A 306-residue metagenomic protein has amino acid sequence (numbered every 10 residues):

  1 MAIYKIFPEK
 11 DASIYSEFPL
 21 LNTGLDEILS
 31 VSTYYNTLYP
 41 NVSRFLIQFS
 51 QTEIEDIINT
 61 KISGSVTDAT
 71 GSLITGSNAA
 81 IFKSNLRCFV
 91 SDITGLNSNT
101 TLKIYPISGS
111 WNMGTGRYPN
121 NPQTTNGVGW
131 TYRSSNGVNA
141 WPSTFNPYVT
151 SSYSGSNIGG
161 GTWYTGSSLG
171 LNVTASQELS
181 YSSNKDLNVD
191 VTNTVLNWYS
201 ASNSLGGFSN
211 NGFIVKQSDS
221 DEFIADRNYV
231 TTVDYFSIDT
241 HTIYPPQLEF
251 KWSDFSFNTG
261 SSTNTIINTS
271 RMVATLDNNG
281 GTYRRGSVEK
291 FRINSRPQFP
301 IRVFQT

Functional and structural regions predicted by a protein language model:
M1-R285, N294-P300: Secreted, disulfide-rich extracellular signaling modules
F304-T306: Extended, solvent-exposed regions of the mature portions of secreted/cell-surface glycoproteins
